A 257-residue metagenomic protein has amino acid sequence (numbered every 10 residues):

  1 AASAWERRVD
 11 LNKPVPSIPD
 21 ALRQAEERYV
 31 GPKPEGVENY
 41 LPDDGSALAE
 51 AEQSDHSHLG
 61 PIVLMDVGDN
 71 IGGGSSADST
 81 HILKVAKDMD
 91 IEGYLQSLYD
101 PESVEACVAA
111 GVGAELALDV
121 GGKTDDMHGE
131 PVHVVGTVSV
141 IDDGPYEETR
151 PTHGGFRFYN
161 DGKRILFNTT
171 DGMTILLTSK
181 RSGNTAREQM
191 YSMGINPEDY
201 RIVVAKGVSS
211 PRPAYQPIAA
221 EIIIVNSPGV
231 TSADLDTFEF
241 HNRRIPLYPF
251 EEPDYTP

Functional and structural regions predicted by a protein language model:
A1-G172, L176-K180: Hard-cation-handling environments
W5-V9, E148-P257: Extended hydrophobic packing segments that form well-structured cores
